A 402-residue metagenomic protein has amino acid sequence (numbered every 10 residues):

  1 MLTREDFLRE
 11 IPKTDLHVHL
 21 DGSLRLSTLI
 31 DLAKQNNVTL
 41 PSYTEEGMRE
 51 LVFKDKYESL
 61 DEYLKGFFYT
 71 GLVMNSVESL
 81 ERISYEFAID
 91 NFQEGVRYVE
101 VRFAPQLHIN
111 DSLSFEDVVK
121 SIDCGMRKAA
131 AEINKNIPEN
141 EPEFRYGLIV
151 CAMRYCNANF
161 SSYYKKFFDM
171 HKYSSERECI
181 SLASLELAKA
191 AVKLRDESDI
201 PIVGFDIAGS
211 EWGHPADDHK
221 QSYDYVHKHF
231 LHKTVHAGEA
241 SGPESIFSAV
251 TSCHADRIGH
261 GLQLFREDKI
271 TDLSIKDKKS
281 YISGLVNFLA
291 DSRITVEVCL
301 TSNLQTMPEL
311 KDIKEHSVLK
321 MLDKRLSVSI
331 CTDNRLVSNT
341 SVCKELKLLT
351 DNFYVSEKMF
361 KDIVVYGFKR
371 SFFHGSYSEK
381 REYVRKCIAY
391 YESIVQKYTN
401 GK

Functional and structural regions predicted by a protein language model:
M1-L231, E239-R257, Q263-K402: Metal-cofactor-binding active-site regions of metalloenzymes
V235: A glycine- and charged-residue-rich anion-binding loop/surface
